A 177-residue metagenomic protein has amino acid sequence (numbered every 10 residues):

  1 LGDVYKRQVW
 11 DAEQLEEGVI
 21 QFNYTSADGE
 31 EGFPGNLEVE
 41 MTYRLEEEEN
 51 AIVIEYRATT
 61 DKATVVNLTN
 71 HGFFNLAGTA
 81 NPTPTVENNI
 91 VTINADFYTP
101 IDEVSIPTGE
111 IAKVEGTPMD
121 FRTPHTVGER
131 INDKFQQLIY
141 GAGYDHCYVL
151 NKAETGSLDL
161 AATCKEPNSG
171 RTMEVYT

Functional and structural regions predicted by a protein language model:
L1-Y5: Short, small-residue-biased leader/transition segments that mark boundaries at the very start of proteins
K6-R7, P34-E38, N67, P84 (+2 more regions): Short solvent-exposed loop/turn micro-motifs enriched in small/polar/acidic residues
A12-V19, R44-N50, N168-G170: A short, structured loop/turn motif at beta-sheet edges
E16-N23, I52, G156-A162: Short, hydrophobic/aromatic-rich segments at coil-to-beta transitions
Q21-D28, A142-Y144: Short Pro/Gly-enriched beta-strand edge/turn motifs at strand-loop
T25-G78: Acidic, contiguous internal or C-terminal segments within carbohydrate-active enzymes that form a structured patch used
N81-P167: Active-site/ligand-binding surface loops and adjacent short beta/alpha elements that line catalytic pockets across
K165-T177: Glycine-rich active-site loops that engage anionic ligands at enzyme catalytic sites
